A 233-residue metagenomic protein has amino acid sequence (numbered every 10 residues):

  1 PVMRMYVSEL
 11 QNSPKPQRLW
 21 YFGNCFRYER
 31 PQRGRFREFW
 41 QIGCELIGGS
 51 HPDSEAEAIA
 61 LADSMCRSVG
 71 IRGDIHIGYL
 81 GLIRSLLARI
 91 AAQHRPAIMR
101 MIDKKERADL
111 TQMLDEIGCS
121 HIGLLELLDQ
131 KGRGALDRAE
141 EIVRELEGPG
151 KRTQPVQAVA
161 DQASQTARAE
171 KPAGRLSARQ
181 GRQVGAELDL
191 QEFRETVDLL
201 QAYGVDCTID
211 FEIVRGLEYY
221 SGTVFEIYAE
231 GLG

Functional and structural regions predicted by a protein language model:
P1, L61, L82-S85, A97 (+1 more regions): A general alpha-helix detector
P1-R72, M113-G233: Positively charged, Gly/Ser-enriched RNA/tRNA-binding surfaces
R72-G78: Cytochrome P450
G78-A88, I213-G222: Beta-rich nucleic-acid/ligand-interaction surfaces
Y79, E106-D109, A135: Short, solvent-exposed helix-helix connector turns and helix-capping sites enriched in acidic/polar residues
A91-L114, C119, A229-L232: Acidic, His- and aromatic-enriched active-site or binding-groove loops in soluble protein domains that engage sugars
